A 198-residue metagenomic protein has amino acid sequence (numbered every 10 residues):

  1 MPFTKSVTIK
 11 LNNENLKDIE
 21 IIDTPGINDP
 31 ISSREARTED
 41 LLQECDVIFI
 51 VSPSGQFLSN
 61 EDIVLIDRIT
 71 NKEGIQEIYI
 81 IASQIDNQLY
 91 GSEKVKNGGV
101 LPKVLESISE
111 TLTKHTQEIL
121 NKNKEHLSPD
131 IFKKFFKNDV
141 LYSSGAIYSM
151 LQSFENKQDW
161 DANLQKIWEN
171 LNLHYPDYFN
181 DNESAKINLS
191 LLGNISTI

Functional and structural regions predicted by a protein language model:
M1-I198: Globular "head" domains of long coiled-coil molecular machines
